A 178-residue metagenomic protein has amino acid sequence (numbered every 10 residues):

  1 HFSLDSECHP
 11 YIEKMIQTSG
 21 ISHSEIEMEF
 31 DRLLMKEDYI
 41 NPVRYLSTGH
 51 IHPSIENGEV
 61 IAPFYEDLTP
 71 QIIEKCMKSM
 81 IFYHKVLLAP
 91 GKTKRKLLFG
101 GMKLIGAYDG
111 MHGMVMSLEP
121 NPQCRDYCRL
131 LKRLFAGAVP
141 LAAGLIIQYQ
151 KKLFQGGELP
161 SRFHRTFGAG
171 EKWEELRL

Functional and structural regions predicted by a protein language model:
H1: Long, contiguous binding/interaction regions
D5-L178: N-terminal leader/auxiliary helical segments
